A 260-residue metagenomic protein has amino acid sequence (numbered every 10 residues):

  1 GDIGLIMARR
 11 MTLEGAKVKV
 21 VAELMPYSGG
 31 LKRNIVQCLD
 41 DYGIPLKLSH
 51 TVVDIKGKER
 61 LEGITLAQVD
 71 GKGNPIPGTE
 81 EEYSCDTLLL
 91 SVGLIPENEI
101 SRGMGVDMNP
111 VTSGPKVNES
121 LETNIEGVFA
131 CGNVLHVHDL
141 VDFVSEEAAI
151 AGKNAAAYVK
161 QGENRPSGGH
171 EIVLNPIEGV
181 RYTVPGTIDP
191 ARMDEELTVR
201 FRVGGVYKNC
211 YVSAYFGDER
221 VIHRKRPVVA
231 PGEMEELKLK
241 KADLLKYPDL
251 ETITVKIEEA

Functional and structural regions predicted by a protein language model:
G1: Beta1/beta-strand and adjacent pyrophosphate-binding region of the FAD-binding site in flavoprotein oxidoreductases
G4-L5: N-terminal Rossmann-fold NAD(P) dinucleotide-binding loop
R9-E99, E195-V228: A Rossmann-like FAD-binding core segment of flavoenzymes
D86-H138: FAD-site-proximal beta/loop scaffold in flavoenzymes
D142, I150, N154-R224: Mid-to-C-terminal Rossmann-like scaffold of FAD/NAD(P)H-dependent oxidoreductases
R200, G232-L244: Exposed aromatic-hydrophobic patches
V212-A214, A242-A260: Short, aromatic- and glycine-rich surface loops/edge beta-strands on solvent-exposed regions
